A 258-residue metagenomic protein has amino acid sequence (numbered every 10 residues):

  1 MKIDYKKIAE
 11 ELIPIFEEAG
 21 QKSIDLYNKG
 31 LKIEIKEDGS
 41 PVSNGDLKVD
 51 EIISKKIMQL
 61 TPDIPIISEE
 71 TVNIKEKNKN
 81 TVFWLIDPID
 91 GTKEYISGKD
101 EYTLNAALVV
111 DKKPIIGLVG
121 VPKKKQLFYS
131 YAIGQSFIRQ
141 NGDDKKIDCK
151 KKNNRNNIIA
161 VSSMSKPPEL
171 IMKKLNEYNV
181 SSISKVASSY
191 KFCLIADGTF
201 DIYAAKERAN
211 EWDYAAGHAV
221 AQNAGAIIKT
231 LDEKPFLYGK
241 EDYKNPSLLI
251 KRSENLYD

Functional and structural regions predicted by a protein language model:
M1-I89, K173-E177: N-terminal subdomain of lithium-sensitive/metallo-dependent phosphomonoesterases centered on the IMPase/IPPase/PAP
S23, D46, I57, T92 (+6 more regions): Residue-level signal for inorganic ion chemistry
I66-E70, D143, D232-K234: Short gly/ser/thr-rich secondary-structure transition/capping motifs
T71-K77, E94, L194, D232: Conserved PLP phosphate-binding loop immediately N-terminal to the Schiff-base lysine helix in PLP-dependent enzymes
N78-F137: DPxDG-like acidic metal-binding loop motif
G117, S136-Q140, S162, I202: Short hydrophobic/aromatic-rich beta-strand segments that constitute the beta-sheet cores of beta-sandwich/beta-barrel
C149-D258: An extended, acidic
